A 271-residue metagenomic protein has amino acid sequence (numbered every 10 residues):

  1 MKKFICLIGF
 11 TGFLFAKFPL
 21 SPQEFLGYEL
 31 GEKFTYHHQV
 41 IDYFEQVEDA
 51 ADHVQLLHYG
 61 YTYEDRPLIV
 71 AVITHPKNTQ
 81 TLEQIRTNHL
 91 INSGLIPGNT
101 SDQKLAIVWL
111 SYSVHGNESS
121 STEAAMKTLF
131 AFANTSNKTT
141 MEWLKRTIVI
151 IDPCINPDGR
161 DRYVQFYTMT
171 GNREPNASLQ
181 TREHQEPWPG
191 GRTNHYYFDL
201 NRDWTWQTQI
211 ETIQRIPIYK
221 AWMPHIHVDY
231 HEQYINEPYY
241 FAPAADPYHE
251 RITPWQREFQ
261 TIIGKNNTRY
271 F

Functional and structural regions predicted by a protein language model:
K3-F13: Sec-dependent N-terminal signal peptides
F18-E32, L110-Y112: Acidic/histidine-rich, surface-exposed loop or edge segments in extracytoplasmic proteins
Y28-F34, V114-S119, Y196-Q209, I216 (+1 more regions): The substrate-binding groove and active-site-proximal loops of carbohydrate-active enzymes, especially glycoside
Y36, D65, S113, I151 (+2 more regions): Divalent metal-coordination and catalytic microenvironments
H37-N78: A non-catalytic alpha/beta surface segment that caps or lines the substrate-entry region of metallo-dependent hydrolase
A51-V54, R66-L68, K104-I107, K145-I150 (+2 more regions): Loop/turn elements at helix/coil->beta-strand transitions in domains of secreted/extracellular proteins
G60, I69-H75, R86-H89, I96-G98 (+4 more regions): Surface-exposed loop and adjacent secondary-structure segments within mature catalytic domains
T208-N267: Active-site-proximal loop/hinge segments that shape catalytic or ion-binding/gating pockets
